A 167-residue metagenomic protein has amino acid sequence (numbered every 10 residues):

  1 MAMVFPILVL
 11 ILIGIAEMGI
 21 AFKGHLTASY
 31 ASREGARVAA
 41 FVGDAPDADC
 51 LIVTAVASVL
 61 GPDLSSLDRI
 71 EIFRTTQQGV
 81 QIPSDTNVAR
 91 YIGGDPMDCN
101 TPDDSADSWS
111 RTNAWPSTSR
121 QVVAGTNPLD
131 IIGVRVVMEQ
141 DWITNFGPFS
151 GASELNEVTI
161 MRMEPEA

Functional and structural regions predicted by a protein language model:
M1-I20: N-terminal single-pass transmembrane signal-anchor helix
I20-Y30: Alpha-helical transmembrane segments
H25, R33-A167: Short, conserved structural patches
